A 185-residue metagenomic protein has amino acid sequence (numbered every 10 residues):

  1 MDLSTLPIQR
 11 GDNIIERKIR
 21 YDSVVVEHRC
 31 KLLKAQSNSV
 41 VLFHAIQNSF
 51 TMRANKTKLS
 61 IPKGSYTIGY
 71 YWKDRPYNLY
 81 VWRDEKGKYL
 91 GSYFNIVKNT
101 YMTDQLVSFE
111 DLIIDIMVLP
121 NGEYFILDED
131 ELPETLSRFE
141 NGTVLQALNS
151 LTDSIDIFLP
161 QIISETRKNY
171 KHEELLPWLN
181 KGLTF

Functional and structural regions predicted by a protein language model:
M1-S65: Charge-rich, low-complexity N-terminal segments
V25-R29, K63-S65, R75-L79, F109-I113: Short, surface-exposed coil-to-beta transition loops
L59-Y101: Phosphate/ribose-recognition catalytic cores of enzymes acting on nucleotide-derived substrates
R83-F139: Conserved, surface-exposed functional patches that form binding/active-site neighborhoods
G91-K98, V144, E174-G182: A short, hydrophobic/aromatic-rich structural module that often spans a beta strand with its adjoining loop
R138-Q146: C-terminal segments of enzyme domains that contribute to small-molecule binding surfaces
L151-F185: Cysteine/selenocysteine-centered motifs that mediate thiol-based redox chemistry or coordinate metal-sulfur cofactors
